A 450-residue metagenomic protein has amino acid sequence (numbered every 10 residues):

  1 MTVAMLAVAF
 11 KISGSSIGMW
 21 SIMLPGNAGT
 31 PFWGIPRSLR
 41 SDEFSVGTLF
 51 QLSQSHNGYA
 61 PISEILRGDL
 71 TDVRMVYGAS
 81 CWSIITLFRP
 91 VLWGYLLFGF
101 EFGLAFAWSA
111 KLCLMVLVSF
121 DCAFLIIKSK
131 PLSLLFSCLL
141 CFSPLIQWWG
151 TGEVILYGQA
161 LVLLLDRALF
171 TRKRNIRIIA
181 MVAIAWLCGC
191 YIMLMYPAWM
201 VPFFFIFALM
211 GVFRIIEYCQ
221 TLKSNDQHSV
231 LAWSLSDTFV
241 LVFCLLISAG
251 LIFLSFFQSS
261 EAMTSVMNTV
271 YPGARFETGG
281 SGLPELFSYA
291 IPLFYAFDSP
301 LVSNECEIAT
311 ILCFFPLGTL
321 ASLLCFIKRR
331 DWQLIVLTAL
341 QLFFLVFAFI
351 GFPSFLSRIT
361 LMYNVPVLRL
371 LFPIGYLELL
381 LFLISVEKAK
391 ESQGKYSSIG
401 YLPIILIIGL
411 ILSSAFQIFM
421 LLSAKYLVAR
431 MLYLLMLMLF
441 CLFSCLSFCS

Functional and structural regions predicted by a protein language model:
T2-V73, W233-I291: Aromatic-rich transmembrane-lumenal/periplasmic boundary elements in polytopic membrane proteins
S16-L156, S299: Active-site lumenal/periplasmic loops and adjacent helix-entry segments of GT-C-fold, multi-pass membrane
F102, F106, P144-G152, L342-I399 (+1 more regions): Membrane-helix boundary/interfacial segments in multi-pass membrane proteins
C113-L125, S129-C219, W233-F257, I407-S414: Membrane-embedded helix bundles of polyisoprenyl
M115-A123, G158-L169, A208-F213, T319-S322 (+2 more regions): Transmembrane alpha-helical segments
A168-A180, R214-S229, L356, F382-I405 (+1 more regions): Membrane-interface junctions at the ends of membrane-embedded or membrane-associated helices
G250-Q333, L368: Periplasmic/ER-lumenal interhelical loops and adjacent helix-loop junctions in multi-pass membrane proteins
A321-G351: Membrane-interface helix-loop-helix junctions at transmembrane boundaries of multi-pass membrane enzymes, predominantly
